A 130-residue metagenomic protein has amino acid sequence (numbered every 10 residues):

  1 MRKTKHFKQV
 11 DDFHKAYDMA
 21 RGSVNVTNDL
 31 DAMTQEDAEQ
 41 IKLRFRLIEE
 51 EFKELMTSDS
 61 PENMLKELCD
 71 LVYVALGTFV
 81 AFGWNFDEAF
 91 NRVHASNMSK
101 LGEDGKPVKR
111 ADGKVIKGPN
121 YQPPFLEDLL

Functional and structural regions predicted by a protein language model:
M1-L68, V72-L130: Flexible "arm" and connector segments at domain edges
